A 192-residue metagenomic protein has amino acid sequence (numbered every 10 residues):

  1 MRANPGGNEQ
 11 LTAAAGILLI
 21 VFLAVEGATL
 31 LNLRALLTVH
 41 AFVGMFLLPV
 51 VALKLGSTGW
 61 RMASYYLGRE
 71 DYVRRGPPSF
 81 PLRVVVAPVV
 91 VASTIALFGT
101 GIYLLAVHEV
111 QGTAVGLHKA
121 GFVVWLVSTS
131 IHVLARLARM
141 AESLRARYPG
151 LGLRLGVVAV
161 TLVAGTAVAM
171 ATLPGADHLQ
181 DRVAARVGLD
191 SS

Functional and structural regions predicted by a protein language model:
M1-S192: Membrane-embedded alpha-helical bundles that constitute the cytochrome b-like, heme-associated redox core of multi-pass
